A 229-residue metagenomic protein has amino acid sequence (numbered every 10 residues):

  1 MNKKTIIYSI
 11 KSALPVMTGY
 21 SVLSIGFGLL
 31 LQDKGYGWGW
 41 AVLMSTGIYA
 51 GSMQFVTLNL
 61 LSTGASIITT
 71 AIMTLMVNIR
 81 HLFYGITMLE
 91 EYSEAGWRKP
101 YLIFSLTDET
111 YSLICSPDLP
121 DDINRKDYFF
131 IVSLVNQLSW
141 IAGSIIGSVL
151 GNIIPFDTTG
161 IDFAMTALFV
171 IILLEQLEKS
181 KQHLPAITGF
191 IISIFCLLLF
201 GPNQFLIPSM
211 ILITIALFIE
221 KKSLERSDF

Functional and structural regions predicted by a protein language model:
M1-Y8: Short, Lys/Arg-rich, polar N-terminal cytosolic tail immediately upstream of the first transmembrane signal-anchor
Y8-I103, P117, S139, P185: Pore-lining transmembrane helices
I25-L29, L58, I86, S148 (+3 more regions): Transmembrane alpha-helix boundary and packing residues in multipass membrane permease domains and related
Y49-S52, M76-F83, L168-L174, S193-F195 (+1 more regions): Alpha-helical transmembrane segments and their membrane-interface exit regions
I72-D162: Helix-loop-helix junctions within the multi-pass membrane cores of secondary transporters/permeases
L82-E91, C115-L119, I171-E178, A216-D228: C-terminal ends of transmembrane helices
N124-P208, I215: Membrane-embedded alpha-helical modules
